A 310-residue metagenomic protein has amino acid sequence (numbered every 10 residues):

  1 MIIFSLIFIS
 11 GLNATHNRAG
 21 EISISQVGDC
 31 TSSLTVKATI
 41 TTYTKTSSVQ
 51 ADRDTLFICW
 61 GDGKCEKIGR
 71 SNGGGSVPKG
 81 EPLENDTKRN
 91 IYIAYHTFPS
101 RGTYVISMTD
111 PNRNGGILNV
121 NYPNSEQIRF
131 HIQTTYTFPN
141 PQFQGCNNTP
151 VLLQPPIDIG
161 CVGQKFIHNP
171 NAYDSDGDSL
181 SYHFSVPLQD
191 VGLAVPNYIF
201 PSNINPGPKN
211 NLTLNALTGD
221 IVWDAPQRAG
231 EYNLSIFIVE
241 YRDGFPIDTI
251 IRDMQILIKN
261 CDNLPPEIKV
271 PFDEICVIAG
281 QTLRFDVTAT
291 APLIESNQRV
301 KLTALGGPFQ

Functional and structural regions predicted by a protein language model:
M1-F8: Bacterial N-terminal signal peptides
L12-Q310: Long, compositionally biased, intrinsically disordered segments
